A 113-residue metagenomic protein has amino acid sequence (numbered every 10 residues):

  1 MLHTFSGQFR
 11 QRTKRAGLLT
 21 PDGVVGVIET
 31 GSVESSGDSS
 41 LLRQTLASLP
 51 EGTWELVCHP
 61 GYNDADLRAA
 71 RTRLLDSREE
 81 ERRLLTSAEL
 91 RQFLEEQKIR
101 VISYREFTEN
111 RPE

Functional and structural regions predicted by a protein language model:
M1-E113: Terminal accessory/targeting
